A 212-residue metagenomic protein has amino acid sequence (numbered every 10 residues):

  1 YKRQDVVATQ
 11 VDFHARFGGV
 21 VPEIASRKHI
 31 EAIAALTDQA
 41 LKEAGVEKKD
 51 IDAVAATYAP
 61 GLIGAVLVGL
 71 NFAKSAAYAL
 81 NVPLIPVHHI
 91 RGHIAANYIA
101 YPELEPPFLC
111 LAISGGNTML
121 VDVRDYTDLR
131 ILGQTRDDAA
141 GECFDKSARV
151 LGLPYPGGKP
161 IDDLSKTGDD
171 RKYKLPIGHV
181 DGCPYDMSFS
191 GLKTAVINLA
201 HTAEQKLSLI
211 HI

Functional and structural regions predicted by a protein language model:
Y1-Q4, I210-I212: Conserved small/polar residues in nucleotide/adenosyl-binding loops
K2-I24, R130-I131: Short glycine-rich, Thr/Ser-proximal phosphate-binding strand/loop in the N-terminal lobe of ATP-dependent enzymes
V6-A8, K28-A44: Short, well-ordered amphipathic alpha-helical segments that serve as non-catalytic structural scaffolds within diverse
T37-D52, E204: Phosphate/pyrophosphate-binding loops at sites that engage ATP/ADP/AMP, CoA/4′-phosphopantetheine, polyphosphate
A56-L80: Short Gly/Thr/Asp-enriched flexible loops that form oxyanion-binding sites at enzyme active sites
V82, V87-L109: Conserved phosphate-binding catalytic cores of ATP/NTP-utilizing and phosphoryl-transfer enzymes
E105-G158: Glycine-rich phosphate-binding loop of actin/hexokinase-like ATP-binding domains
E142-K206: Conserved ATP-utilizing enzyme core subdomain
